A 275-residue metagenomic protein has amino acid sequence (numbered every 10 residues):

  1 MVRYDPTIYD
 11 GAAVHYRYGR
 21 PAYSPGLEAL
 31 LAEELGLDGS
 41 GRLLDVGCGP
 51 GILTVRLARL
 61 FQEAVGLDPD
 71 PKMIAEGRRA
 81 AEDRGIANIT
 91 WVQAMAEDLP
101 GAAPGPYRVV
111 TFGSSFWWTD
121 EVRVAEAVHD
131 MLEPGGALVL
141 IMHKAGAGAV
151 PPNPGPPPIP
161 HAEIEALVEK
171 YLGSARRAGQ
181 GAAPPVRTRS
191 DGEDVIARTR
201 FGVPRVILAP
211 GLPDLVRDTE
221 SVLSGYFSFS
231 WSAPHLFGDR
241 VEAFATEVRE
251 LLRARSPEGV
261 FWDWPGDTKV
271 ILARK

Functional and structural regions predicted by a protein language model:
M1-D38: Conserved class I S-adenosyl-L-methionine
R42-L44, P50-D98: Class I SAM-dependent methyltransferase SAM/SAH-binding core
G101-V110: A short acidic, Gly/Pro-enriched loop at the edge of an enzyme's catalytic core that lines a small-molecule cofactor
G113-S115: Short catalytic micro-motifs in class I SAM-dependent methyltransferases
W118-V128: A short, conserved alpha-helix within the catalytic core of class I
H129-D130, G135-P213: Conserved catalytic/acceptor-binding region of the Class I
P185-K275: Conserved Class I S-adenosyl-L-methionine
